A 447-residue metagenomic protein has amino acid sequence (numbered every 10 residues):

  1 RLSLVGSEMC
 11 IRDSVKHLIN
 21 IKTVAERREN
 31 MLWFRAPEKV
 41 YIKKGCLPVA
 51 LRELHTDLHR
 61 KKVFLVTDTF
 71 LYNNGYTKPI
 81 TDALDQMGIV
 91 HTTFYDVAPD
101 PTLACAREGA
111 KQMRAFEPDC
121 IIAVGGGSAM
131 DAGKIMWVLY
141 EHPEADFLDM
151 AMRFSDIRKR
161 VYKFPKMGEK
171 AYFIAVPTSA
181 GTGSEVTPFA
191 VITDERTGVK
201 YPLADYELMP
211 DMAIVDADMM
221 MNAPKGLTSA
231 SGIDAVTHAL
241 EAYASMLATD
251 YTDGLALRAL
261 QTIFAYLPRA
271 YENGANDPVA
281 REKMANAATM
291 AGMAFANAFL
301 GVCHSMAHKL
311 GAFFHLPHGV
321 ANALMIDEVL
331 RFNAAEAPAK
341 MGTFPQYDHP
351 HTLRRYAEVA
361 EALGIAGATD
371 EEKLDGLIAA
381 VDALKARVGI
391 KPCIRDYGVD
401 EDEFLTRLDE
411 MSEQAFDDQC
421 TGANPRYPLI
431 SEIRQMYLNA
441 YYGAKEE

Functional and structural regions predicted by a protein language model:
R1-G6, I11: Single conserved hydrophobic/aromatic residue that forms the stacking wall/gate of nucleotide- or nucleobase-binding
M31-C120, I394-R395: ATP/NTP phosphate-donor binding region
L47-A50, N73-Y76, L103, S128-G133 (+3 more regions): Short glycine/serine/threonine-rich phosphate/pyrophosphate-binding segments that cradle anionic phosphate groups
A104-D218: Glycine/threonine-rich beta-strand-loop-alpha-helix active-site module that forms ligand/phosphate-binding
V186-A298: Carboxylate- and glycine-rich phosphate/diphosphate-binding segment that chelates Mg2+/Mn2+
F313-L316, V320-E403, E446: Gly/Pro-rich interdomain helix-loop hinge
E403-E447: Short, amphipathic C-terminal "tail helix"
